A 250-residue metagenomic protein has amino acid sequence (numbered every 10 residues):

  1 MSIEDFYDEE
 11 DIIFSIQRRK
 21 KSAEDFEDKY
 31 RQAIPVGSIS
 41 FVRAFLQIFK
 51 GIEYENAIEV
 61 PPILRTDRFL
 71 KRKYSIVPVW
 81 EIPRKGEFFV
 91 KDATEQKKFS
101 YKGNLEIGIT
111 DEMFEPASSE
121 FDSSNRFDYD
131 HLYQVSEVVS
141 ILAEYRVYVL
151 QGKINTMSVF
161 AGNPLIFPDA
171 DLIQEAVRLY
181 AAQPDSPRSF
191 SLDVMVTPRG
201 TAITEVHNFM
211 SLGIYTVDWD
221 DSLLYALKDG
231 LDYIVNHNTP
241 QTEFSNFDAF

Functional and structural regions predicted by a protein language model:
M1-Q183: Active-site nucleotide/adenylate-binding loops and adjacent lid/helix of ATP-dependent enzymes
T94, E137-V139, V196-P198, H207-M210: Short, flexible loop/turn elements at secondary-structure junctions
R146-V149, T156, G200-L212: A short beta-strand motif that forms the metal-chelation/ATP-contact edge of phosphoryl-transfer active sites
M157-I203, S222-F250: A long amphipathic alpha-helix within ATP-dependent nucleotide-binding catalytic cores
L212-A226: Segments surrounding the PLD/"HKD" phosphodiesterase catalytic module and close analogs
